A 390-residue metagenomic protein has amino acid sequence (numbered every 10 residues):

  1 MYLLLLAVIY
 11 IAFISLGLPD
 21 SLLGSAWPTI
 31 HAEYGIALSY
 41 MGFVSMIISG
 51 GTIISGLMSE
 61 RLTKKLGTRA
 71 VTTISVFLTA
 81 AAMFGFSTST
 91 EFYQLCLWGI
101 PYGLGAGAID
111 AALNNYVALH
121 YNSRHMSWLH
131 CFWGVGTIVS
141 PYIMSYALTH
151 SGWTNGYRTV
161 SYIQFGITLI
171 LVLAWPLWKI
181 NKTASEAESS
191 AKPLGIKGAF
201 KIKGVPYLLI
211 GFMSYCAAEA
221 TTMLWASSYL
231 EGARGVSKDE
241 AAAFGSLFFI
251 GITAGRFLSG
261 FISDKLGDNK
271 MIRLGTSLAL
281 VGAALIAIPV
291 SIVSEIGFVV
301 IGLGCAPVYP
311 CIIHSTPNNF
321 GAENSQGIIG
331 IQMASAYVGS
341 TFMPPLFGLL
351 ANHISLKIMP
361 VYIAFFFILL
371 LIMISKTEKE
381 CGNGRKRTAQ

Functional and structural regions predicted by a protein language model:
L23-G24, K203-A254: Extracytoplasmic gate region of multi-pass secondary transporters
I30-H31, L62-T63, I143-G152, L230-E231 (+2 more regions): Interfacial helix-cap and linker-helix signal at transmembrane-aqueous boundaries of multi-pass secondary transporters
G35, G67, T88-Y93, G235 (+2 more regions): Helix-breaking motifs and short loop linkers at transmembrane-helix boundaries and internal kinks in secondary membrane
I54-Y93: Conserved MFS/SLC helix-loop-helix module at the cytosolic interface between two early adjacent transmembrane helices
S55-T68, G255-G267, A351-N352: Helix-to-loop junctions at the C-terminal end of transmembrane segments in multipass secondary transporters
W98-F132: Cytoplasmic helix-loop-helix junction between adjacent transmembrane helices in 12-TM secondary transporters
G156-P176, I358-K376: Symmetry-related core transmembrane helices of the 12-TM Major Facilitator Superfamily/SLC fold
L266-I312: C-terminal transmembrane helical hairpin of 12-TM major facilitator-type secondary transporters
